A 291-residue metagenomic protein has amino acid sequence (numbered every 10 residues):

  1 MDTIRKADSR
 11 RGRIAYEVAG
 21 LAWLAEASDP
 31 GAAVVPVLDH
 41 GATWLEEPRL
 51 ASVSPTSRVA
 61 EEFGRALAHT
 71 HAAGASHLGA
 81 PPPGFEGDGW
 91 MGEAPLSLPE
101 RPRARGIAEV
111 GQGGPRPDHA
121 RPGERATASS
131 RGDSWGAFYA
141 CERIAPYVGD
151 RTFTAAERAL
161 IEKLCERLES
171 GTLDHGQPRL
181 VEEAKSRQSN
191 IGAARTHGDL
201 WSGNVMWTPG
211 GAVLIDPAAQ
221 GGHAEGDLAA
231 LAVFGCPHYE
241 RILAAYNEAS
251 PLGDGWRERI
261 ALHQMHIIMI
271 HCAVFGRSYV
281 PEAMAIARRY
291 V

Functional and structural regions predicted by a protein language model:
D2-S134, C141, A184-R187: ATP-binding pocket architecture of kinase catalytic cores
Y16-W23, E62-H69, K163, R167 (+3 more regions): Alpha-helical elements of Rossmann-like donor-binding domains used by nucleotide-donor carbohydrate transfer enzymes
A25-S28, H71-L78, R151, T172 (+3 more regions): A general structural signal marking secondary-structure boundaries and capping sites
G123-P178, I191: Hydrophobic, aromatic-enriched interface-forming segments
A128-A140, G192-R195, S202, M206-E258 (+1 more regions): Active-site Asp-x-Gly
R158-A184, Q188-L214: A mid-sequence, solvent-exposed acidic-amphipathic segment
A261-M269: Hydrophobic alpha-helical segments that form the core of small-molecule binding pockets and/or dimer interfaces
H271-V291: ATP/Mg2+ or Mg2+-diphosphate-binding catalytic cores that bind nucleotide phosphates or diphosphates via glycine-rich
